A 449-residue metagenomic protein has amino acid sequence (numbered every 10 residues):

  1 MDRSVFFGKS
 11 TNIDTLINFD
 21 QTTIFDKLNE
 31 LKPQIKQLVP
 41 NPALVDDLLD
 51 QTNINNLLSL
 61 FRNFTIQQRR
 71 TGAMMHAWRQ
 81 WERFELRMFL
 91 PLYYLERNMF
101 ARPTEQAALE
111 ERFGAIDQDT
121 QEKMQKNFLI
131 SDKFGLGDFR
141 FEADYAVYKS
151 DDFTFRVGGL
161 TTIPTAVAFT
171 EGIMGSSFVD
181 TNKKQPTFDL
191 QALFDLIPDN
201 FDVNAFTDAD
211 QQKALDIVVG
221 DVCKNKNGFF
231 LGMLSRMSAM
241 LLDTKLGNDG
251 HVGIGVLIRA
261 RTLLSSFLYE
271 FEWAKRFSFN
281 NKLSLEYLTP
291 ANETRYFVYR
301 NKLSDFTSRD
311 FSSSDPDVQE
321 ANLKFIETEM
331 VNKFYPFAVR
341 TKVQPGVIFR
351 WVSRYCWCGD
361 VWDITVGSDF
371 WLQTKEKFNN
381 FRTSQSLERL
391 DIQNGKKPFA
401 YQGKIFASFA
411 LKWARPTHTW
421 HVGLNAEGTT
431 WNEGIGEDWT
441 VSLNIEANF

Functional and structural regions predicted by a protein language model:
M1-F141, A146-S150: Transmembrane beta-barrel domains of Gram-negative outer membranes and organellar outer membranes
D2-K36, M88, M99, K275-F449: Outer membrane beta-barrel transmembrane domains
L58-N63, M124-I130, S235-L246, P336-K342 (+2 more regions): Extracellular loop and loop/strand-boundary signature of outer-membrane beta-barrel proteins
Q67-A73, K133-F139, F153, N248-I254 (+4 more regions): Residues that define the transmembrane beta-barrel architecture of outer-membrane proteins
A77-W81, Y145-V147, I258-T262, Y269-W273 (+3 more regions): Residue-level signature of outer-membrane beta-barrel architecture
E82-R83, G137, K149-F153, K275 (+2 more regions): Short coil turns and loop connectors of transmembrane beta-barrels in diderm outer membranes and organellar homologs
R83-R259: Long, hydrophobic, well-ordered secondary-structure blocks that form the structural core and pocket-lining surfaces
P91-R97, E142-A146, G158-F178, R259-L263 (+5 more regions): Short glycine-rich beta-strand segments
